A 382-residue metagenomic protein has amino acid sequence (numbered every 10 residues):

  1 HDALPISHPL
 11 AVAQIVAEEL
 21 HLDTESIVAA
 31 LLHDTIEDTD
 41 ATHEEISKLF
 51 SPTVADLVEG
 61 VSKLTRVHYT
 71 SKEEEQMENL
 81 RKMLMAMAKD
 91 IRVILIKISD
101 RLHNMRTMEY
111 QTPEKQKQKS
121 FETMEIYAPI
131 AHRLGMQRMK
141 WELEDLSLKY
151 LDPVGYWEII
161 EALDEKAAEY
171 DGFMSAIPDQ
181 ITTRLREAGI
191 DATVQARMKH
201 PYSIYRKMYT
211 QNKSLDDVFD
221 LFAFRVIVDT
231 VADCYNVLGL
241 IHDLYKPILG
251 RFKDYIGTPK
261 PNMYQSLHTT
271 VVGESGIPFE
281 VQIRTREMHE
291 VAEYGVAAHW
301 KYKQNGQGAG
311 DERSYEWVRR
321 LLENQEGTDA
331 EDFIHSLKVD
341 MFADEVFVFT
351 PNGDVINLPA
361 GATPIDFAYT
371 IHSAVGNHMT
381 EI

Functional and structural regions predicted by a protein language model:
H1, P5-L10, Q14-E19, D23 (+5 more regions): Nucleic-acid processing machinery
I6, I27, A55-S62, K140 (+1 more regions): Short, well-structured alpha-helical segments
L22-L32, T53, L57, V93 (+1 more regions): Alpha-helical scaffolds flanking conserved acidic
L31-D34, D100: DG-centered beta-turn motif at the end of beta-strands
H33-G60, M136: Hydrophobic or amphipathic alpha-helical targeting/insertion segments
T35, L57, V61-R66, Q76 (+1 more regions): Transcription initiation cofactors for RNA polymerase, centered on bacterial and plant organellar sigma factors
